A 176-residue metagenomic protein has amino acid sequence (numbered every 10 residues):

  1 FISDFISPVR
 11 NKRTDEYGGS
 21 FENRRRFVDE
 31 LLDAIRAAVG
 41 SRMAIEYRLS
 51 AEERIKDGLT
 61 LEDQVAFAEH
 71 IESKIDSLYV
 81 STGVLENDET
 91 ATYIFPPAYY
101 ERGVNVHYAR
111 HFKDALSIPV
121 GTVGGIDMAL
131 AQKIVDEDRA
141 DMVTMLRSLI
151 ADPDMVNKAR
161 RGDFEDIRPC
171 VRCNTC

Functional and structural regions predicted by a protein language model:
F1-C176: Flavin-dependent oxidoreductase catalytic cores
